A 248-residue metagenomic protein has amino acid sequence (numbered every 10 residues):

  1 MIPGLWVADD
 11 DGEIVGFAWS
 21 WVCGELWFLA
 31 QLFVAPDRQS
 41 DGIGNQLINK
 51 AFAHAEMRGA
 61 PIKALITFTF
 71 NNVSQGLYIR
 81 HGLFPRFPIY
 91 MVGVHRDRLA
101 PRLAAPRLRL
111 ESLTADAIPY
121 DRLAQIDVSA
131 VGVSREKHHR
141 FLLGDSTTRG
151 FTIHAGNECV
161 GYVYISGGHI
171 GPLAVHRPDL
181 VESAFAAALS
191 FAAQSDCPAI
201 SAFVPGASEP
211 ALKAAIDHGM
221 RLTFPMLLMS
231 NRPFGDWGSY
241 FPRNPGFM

Functional and structural regions predicted by a protein language model:
M1-V7, G16, F28, L142-T152 (+1 more regions): A short helix-loop-beta-strand connector motif used in the catalytic cores of GNAT acetyltransferases and, in some
D10-G16, V73, N157-V160: Glycine-rich acetyl-CoA-binding "A-motif" of GNAT/NAT acetyltransferases
E25-D37, S166-V181: Conserved acetyl-CoA binding element of GNAT-fold acetyltransferases
L29-A30, A55-F70, Q194-G206, F224-M226: Conserved GNAT acetyl-CoA-binding A-motif
Q31-V34, S40-A55, I62, Q75-R80 (+1 more regions): Conserved acetyl-CoA-binding loop-helix of GNAT-fold acetyltransferases
E56-A60, R80-H169: Amide-forming acyltransferase catalytic core, primarily the GNAT-like/NAT-type and related acyltransferase folds
A64-F68, F84-R98, L222-F234: Conserved catalytic-core motifs of GNAT/GCN5-like acyltransferases
S74-I79, L83, K213-D217: Conserved active-site tyrosine of GNAT-family acetyltransferases
